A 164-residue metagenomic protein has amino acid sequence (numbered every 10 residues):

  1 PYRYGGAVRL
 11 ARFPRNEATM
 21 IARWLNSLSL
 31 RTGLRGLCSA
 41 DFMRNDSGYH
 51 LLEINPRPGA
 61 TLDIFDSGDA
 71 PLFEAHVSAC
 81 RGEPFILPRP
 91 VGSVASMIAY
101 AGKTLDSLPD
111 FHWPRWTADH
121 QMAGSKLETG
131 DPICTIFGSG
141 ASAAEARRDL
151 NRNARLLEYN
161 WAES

Functional and structural regions predicted by a protein language model:
P1-S27, T32, N55-C80, P88-R89: ATP-dependent carboxylate/phosphate-activation module, predominantly the ATP-grasp catalytic core and closely related
L34-D46, P88, A95-M97: A short glycine-rich, hydrophobically flanked beta-strand micro-motif that places a catalytic Asp/Glu for divalent metal
G36, G59-A60, D69, G124 (+2 more regions): Glycine-centered flexibility sites
G48-H50: Conserved protein kinase catalytic/activation segment
L52-E53, K126: Short acidic alpha-helix initiation/capping motifs at coil-to-helix transition points, especially at protein N-termini
E74-S164: Peripheral (often C-terminal) accessory segments that flank ATP-dependent C-N-forming ligase machineries
